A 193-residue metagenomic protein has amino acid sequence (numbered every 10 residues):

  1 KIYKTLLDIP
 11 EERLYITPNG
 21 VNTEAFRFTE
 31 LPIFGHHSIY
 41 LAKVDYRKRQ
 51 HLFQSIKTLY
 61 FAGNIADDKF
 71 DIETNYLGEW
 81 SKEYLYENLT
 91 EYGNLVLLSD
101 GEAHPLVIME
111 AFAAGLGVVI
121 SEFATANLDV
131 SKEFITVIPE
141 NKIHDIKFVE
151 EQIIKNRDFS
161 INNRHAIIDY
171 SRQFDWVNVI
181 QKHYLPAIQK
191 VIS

Functional and structural regions predicted by a protein language model:
K1-R27: Donor nucleotide-sugar binding/catalytic pocket of nucleotide-sugar-dependent glycosyltransferases
E30-K48, Q54-K57: Conserved donor-binding/catalytic core segment of Leloir-type glycosyltransferases
E79, K132-H144, I153-D158: Conserved acidic donor-binding segment of nucleotide-sugar-dependent glycosyltransferases
Y86, M109-A113, N127-L128: Short alpha-helical segment that forms part of, or immediately flanks, the ligand-binding pocket in carbohydrate-active
E87-Y92, Y184: Short alpha-helical donor nucleotide-sugar binding micro-motif in glycosyltransferases
D100: Aromatic "clamp/platform" in nucleotide-sugar-dependent glycosyltransferases that forms part of the donor/acceptor
G117-S121, N127: Short hydrophobic beta-strand element within catalytic cores of glycosyltransferases and related nucleotide-activated
N141, R157-I192: A charged, aromatic-enriched C-terminal amphipathic alpha-helix characteristic of glycosyltransferases across folds
